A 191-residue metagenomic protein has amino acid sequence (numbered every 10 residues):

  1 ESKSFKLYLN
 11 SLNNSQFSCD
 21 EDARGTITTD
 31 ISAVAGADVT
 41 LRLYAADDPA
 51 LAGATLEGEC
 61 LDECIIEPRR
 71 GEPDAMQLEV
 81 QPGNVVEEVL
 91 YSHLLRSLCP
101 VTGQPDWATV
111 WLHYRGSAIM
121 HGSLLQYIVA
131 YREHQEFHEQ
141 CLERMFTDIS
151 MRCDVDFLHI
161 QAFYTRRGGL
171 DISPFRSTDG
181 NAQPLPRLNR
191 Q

Functional and structural regions predicted by a protein language model:
E1-Q191: N-terminal intrinsically disordered, cationic/polar leader segments that include organellar targeting peptides
